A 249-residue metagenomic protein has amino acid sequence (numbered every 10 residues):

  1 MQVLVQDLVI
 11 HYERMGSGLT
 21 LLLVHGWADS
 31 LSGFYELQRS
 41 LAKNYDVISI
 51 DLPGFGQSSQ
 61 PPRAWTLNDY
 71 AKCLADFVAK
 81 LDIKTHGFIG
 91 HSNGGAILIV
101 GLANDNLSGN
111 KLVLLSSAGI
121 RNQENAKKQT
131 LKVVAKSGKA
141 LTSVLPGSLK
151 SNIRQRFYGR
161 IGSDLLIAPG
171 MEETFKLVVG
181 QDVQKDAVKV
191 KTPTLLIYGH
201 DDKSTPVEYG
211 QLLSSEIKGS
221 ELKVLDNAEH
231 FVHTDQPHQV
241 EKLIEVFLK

Functional and structural regions predicted by a protein language model:
M1-L21, A42-Y45, I83-K84, S151-Q155 (+1 more regions): Alpha/beta-hydrolase fold catalytic core
L8-Q57: Conserved HGGG/HGGXW glycine-rich cap/lid loop of the alpha/beta-hydrolase fold
S49-I89, K242: Active-site loop/oxyanion-hole signature of alpha/beta-hydrolase fold enzymes
G90-L98: Gly/Ala-rich beta-loop-alpha elbow adjacent to hydrolase catalytic centers
I99-A103, G109-S143: Flexible "cap/lid" loop of the alpha/beta hydrolase fold
N125-A126, S137-T192: Conserved alpha/beta-hydrolase catalytic His-Asp/Glu region
V190, L196-Y198, D202: Short beta-strand/loop motif that positions the catalytic acidic residue of the alpha/beta-hydrolase fold
A228-E241: Catalytic histidine-centered segment of alpha/beta-hydrolase-like enzymes
